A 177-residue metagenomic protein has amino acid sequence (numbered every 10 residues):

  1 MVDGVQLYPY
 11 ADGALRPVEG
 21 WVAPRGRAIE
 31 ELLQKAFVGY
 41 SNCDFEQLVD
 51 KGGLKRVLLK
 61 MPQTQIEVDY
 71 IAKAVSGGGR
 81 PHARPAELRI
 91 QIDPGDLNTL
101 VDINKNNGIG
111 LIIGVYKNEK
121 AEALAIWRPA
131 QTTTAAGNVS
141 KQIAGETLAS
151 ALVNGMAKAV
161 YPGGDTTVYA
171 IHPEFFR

Functional and structural regions predicted by a protein language model:
M1-R177: Intrinsically disordered, charged low-complexity linkers and terminal tails that flank or connect structured domains
